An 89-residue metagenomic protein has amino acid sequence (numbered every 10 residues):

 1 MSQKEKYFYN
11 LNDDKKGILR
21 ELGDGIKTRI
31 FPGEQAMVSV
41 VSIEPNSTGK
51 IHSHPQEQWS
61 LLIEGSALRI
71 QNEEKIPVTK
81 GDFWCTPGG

Functional and structural regions predicted by a protein language model:
M1-Q35: A short, N-terminal "cap"/entry segment at the start of jelly-roll beta-barrel domains of the cupin/DSBH fold
G17, I26-T28, V38, T48 (+2 more regions): Short, acidic/polar N-cap/turn motifs at the starts of alpha helices
G23-D24, M37-H54: Conserved short histidine dyad/triad with adjacent acidic residue
R29-F31, G49-K50, E74: Short, flexible, glycine/charge-rich loop motifs used to bind or transfer phosphoryl groups or to couple energy/partner
P32-G33, S53, L61, V78 (+1 more regions): Conserved strand-loop elements at the edges of beta-sheets that form or border functional pockets
S42-E44, S53-R69: Short, conserved beta-strand element in jelly-roll/cupin
E73-G89: Short acidic-glycine-tyrosine-enriched beta hairpin
